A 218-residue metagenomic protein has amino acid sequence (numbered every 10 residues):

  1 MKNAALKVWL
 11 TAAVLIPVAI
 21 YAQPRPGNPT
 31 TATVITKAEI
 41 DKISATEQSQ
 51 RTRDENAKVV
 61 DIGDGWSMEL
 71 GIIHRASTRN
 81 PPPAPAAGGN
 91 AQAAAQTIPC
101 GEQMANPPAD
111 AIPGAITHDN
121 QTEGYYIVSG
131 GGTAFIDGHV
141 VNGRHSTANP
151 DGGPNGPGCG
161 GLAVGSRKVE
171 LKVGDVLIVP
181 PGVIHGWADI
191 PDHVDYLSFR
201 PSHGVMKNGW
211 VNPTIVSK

Functional and structural regions predicted by a protein language model:
M1-L10: Bacterial N-terminal signal peptides that target proteins for export
W9-I20: Bacterial N-terminal signal peptides
I20-A115, G209-K218: A short, N-terminal "cap"/entry segment at the start of jelly-roll beta-barrel domains of the cupin/DSBH fold
P24-E47, R51, N106, H145-P150 (+3 more regions): Double-stranded beta-helix
G114-T117, E123-Y126, K168-V169, V176-L177: His/acidic/aromatic-lined binding-pocket segments of jelly-roll/cupin-type domains and related regulatory beta-sandwich
H118-G138, S146-G160: Short, conserved beta-strand element in jelly-roll/cupin
A134-F135, V179, H185-I190: Short beta-strand His + acidic residue motifs that chelate non-heme Fe in jelly-roll/DSBH and cupin folds
G174-D175, V183: Structural motif
